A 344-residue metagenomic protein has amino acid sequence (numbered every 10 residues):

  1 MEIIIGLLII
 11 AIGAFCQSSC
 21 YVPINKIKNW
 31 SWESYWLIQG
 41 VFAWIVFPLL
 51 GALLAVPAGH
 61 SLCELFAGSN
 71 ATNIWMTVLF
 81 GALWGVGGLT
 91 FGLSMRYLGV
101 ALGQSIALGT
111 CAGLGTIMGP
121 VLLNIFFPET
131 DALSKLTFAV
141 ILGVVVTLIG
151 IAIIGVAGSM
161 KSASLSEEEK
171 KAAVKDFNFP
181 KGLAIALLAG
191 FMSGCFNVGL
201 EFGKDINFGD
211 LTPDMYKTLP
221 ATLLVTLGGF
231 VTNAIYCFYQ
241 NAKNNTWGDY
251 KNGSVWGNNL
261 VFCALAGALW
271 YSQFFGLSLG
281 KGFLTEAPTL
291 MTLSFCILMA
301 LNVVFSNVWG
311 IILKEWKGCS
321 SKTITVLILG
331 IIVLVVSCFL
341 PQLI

Functional and structural regions predicted by a protein language model:
M1-I344: Polytopic alpha-helical membrane proteins, predominantly small-molecule transporters/carriers
